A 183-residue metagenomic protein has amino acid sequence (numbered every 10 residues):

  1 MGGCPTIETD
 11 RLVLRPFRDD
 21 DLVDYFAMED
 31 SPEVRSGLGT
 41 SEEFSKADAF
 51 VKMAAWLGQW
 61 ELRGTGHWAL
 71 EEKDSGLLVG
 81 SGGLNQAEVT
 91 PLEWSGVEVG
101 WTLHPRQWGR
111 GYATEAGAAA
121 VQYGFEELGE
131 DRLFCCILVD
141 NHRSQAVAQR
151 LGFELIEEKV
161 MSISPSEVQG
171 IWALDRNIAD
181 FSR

Functional and structural regions predicted by a protein language model:
M1-G37, H67-R183: Acyl-donor (CoA/ACP) binding surface of acyl/acetyltransferases
R35-A55, W68: Conserved GNAT-fold acetyl-CoA-binding loop/helix
A49, M53, E61, W94 (+1 more regions): Intrinsically disordered, low-complexity regions enriched in Ser/Pro/Gly/Gln/His and often acidic
L57-A69: A short helix-loop-beta-strand connector motif used in the catalytic cores of GNAT acetyltransferases and, in some
